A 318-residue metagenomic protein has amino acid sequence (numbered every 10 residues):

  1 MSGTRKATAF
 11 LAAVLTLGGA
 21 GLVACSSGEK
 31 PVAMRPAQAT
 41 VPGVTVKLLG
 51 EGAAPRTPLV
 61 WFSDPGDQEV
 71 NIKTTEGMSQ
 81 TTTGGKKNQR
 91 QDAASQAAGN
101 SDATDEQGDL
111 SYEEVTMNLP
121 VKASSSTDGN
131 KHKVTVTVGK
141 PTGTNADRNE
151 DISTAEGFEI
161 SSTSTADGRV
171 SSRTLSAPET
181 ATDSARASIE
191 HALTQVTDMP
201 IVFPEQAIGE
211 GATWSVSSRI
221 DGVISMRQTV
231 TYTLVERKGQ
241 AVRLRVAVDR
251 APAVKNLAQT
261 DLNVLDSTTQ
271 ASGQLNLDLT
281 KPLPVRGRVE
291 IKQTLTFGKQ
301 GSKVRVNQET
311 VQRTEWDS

Functional and structural regions predicted by a protein language model:
M1-A12: Bacterial N-terminal signal peptides that target proteins for export
G21-A24: C-terminal motif of bacterial Sec signal peptides marking the signal peptidase cleavage site
S26-R148, V216-S318: Acidic, serine/threonine-rich low-complexity disordered tracts
K140-A185: Hydrophobic alpha-helical segments and helix pairs
S164, A207, L277-D278: Hydrophobic alpha-helical segments, especially N-terminal targeting/anchoring helices
S171-R173, T180-L234: Extracytoplasmic beta-rich ectodomain segments of secreted or membrane-anchored proteins
